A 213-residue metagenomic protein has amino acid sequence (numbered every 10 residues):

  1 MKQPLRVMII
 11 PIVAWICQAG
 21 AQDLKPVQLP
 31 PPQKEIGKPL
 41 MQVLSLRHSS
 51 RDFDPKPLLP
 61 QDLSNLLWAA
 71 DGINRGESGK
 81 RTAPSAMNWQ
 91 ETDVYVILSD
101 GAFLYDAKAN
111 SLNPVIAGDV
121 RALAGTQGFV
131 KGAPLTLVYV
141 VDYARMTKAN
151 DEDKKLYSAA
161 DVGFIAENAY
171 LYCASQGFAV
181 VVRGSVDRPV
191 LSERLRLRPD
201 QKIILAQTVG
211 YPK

Functional and structural regions predicted by a protein language model:
M1-R6: Positively charged n-region of N-terminal signal peptides that target proteins for export
V7-I16: Bacterial N-terminal signal peptides
C17-A21: Sec/Tat signal peptide C-region and signal peptidase I cleavage site
Q22-A133: N-terminal amphipathic, basic helical "cap/leader" segment at the start of enzyme domains
P32, V140-D142, G210-P212: Generic beta-structure capping elements
R47, L66, V94, L135-Y139 (+2 more regions): Small-aliphatic-rich amphipathic alpha-helix that forms the alpha element of a beta-alpha
K131-P134, D200-K202: Short coil/turn connectors at secondary-structure junctions
R196-K213: A glycine-rich helix N-cap at a beta->alpha junction
